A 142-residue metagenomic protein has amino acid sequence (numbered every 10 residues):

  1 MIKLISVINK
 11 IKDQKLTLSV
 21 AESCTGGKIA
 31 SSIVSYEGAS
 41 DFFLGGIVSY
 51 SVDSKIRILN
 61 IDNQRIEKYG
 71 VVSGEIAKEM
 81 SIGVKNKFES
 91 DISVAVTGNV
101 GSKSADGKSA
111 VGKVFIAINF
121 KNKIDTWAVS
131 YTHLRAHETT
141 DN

Functional and structural regions predicted by a protein language model:
M1-R135: Short alpha-helical segments enriched in small residues
A136-N142: A short, hydrophobic C-terminal helix/tail in secreted or cell-surface proteins
